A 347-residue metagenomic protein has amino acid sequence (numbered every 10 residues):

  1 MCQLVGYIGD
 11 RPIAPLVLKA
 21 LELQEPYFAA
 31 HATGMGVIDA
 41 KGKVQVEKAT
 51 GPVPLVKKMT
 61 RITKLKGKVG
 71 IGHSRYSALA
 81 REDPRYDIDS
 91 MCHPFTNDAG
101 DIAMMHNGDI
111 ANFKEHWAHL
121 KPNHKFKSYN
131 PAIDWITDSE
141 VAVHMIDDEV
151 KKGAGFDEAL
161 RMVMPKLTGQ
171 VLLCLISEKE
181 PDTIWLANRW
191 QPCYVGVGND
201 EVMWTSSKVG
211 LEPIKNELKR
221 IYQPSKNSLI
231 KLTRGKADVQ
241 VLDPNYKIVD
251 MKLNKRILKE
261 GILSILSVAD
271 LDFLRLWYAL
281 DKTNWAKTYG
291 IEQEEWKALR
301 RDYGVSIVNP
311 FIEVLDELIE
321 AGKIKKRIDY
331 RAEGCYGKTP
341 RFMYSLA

Functional and structural regions predicted by a protein language model:
M1-A347: Conserved short alpha-helical segments that host acidic/polar catalytic motifs at enzyme active sites
